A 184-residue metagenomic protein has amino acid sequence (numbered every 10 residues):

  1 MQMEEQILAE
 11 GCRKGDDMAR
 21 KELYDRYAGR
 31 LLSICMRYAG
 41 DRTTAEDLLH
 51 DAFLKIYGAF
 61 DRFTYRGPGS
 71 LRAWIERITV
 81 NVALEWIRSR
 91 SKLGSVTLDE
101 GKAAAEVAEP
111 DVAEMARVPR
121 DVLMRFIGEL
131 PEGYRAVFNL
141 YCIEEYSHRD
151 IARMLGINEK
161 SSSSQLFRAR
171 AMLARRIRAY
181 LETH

Functional and structural regions predicted by a protein language model:
Q2, G11, S95, N139 (+2 more regions): C-terminal edge and immediately downstream basic/flexible tail or linker adjoining helix-turn-helix-like DNA-binding
Q2-E5, K92-R117, S147: Internal acidic/polar
A9-S33, R125: A short, charge-rich alpha-helical start-of-domain segment used by transcription regulators
R13-K14, R37, F53-P68, S89-R90: Sigma70-family region 2
R26-G29, R37-Y38, G128-E129, N139-Y146: Short helix-capping/turn signature of helix-turn-helix
S33, D47-L54, G69-N81: Structural recognition of an alpha-helix C-terminal capping motif at a helix-to-coil junction
R62, R66, E76-L98, A116: Arg/Lys-rich amphipathic alpha helix in sigma70-family domain 2
L84, Y134, I143, R149-A179: DNA-recognition helix of helix-turn-helix
